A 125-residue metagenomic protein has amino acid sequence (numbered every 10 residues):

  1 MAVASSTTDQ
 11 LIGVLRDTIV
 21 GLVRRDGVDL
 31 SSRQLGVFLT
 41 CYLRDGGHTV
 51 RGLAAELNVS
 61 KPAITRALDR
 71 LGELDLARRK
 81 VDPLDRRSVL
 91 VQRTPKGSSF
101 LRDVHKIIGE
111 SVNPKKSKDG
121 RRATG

Functional and structural regions predicted by a protein language model:
M1-D29, G125: N-terminal leader segment of winged-helix/HTH proteins
D17, G36-L39, R66-G72: Generic structural signal for well-ordered, non-membrane alpha-helices
V20-V59: N-terminal helix-turn-helix DNA-binding core of bacterial DNA-binding proteins
L22, R102-G125: Amphipathic alpha-helical dimerization/coiled-coil segments that flank or bridge DNA-binding/regulatory modules
G47-V89: Canonical helix-turn-helix DNA-binding module
P83-V104: Basic, amphipathic "hinge/linker" alpha-helix immediately C-terminal to the N-terminal HTH DNA-binding motif
